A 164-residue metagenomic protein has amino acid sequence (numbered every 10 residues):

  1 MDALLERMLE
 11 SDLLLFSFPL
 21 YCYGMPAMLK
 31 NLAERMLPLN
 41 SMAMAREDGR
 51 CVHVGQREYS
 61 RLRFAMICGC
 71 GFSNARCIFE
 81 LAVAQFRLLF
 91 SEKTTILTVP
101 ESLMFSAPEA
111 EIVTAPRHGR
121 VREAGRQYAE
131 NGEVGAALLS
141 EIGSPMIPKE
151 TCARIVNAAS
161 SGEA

Functional and structural regions predicted by a protein language model:
M1-F86: Helix-loop-strand module that forms the ligand-binding subsite of alpha/beta enzymes
R76, F86-A164: Glycine-rich phosphate/pyrophosphate-binding loop and the adjoining helix
